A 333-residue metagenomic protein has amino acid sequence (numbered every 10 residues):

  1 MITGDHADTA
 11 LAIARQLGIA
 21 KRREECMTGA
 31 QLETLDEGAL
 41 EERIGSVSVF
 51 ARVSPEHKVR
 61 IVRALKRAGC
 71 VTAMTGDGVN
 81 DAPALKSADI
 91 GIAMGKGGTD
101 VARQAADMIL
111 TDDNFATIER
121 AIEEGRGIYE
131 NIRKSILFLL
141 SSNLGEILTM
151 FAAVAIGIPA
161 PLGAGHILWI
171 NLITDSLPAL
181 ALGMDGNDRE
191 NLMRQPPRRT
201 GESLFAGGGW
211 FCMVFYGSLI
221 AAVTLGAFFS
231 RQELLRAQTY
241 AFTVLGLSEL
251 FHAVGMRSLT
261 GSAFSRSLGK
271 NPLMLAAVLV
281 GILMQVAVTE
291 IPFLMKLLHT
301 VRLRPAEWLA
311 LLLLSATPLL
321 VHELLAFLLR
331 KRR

Functional and structural regions predicted by a protein language model:
M1-A12, V71-T72, L250, P292: Substrate-recognition element of Asp-dependent hydrolases with the DxDx(T/V) motif
L17, K21-M74, A88, A93-G261: Membrane-embedded transport module
L85: Basic, alpha-helical nucleic-acid-binding regions used in initiation and control of genome expression
I170-T174, V244-H252, G281-V288, L314-H322: Alpha-helical transmembrane segments of multi-pass membrane proteins
V223-L225, V280-K296: Hydrophobic alpha-helical transmembrane segments in multi-pass integral membrane proteins
S262-F264, F293-V301: Membrane-interface helix termini and inter-helical loops of multi-pass transporters
S265-M274: Cytoplasmic-side transmembrane-helix entry/capping segments in multi-pass membrane proteins
L324-R333: Membrane-interface capping segments at transmembrane-helix boundaries
